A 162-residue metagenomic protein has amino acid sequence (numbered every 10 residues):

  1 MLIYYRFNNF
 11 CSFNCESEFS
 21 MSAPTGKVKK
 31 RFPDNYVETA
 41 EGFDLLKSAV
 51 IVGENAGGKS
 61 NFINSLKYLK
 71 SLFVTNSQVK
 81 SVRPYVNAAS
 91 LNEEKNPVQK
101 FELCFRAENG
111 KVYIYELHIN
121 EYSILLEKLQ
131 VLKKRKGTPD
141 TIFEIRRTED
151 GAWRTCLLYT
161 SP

Functional and structural regions predicted by a protein language model:
L2-Y68: Pre-Walker A-like glycine/lysine-rich segment at the N-terminus of P-loop NTPase domains
F7, L103-N109, V131-K133: Short acidic, glycine-rich loop/turn motifs
F10, P24, N120-Y122, L132: An acidic- and aromatic-residue-enriched active-site/binding cleft used to recognize and process polar
N14-E16, G110-I114, T138-D140: Short, mixed charged/polar active-site loops that provide acid/base catalysis or chelate metal/phosphate cofactors
E18, I114-H118, E144: Short, surface-exposed charged micro-motifs
V37, E41-D44, A49-V50, E54 (+1 more regions): Conserved P-loop NTP-binding catalytic core
L126-L157: A short, surface-exposed interaction/processing loop segment used at functional sites
Y159-P162: Conserved small/polar residues in nucleotide/adenosyl-binding loops
